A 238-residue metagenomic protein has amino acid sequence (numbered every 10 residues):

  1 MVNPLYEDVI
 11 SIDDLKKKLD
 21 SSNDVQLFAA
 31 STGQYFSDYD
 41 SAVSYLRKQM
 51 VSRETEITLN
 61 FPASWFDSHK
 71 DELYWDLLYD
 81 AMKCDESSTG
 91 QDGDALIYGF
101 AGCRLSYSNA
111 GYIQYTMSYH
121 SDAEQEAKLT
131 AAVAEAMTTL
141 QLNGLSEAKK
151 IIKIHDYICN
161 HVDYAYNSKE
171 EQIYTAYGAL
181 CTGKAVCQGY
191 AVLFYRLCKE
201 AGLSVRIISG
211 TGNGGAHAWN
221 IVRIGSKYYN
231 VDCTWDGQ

Functional and structural regions predicted by a protein language model:
M1-S146: N-terminal accessory/pre-domain segments preceding catalytic cores
S64, H120-S121, N160-Y166, A185-C187 (+3 more regions): Solvent-exposed loop/turn segments at secondary-structure junctions within structured extracellular/periplasmic domains
Y79, H155-C159, Y195: Generic solvent-exposed, charged/amphipathic alpha-helical segments that serve as macromolecular interface scaffolds
A101-C103, Y157, H161, Y190 (+2 more regions): Generic structural signal for bulky hydrophobic/aromatic residues embedded in well-ordered secondary structure
E124-A179: Secondary-structure boundary elements
G178-Q188: Periplasmic OmpA-like peptidoglycan-binding domain that tethers envelope proteins to the cell wall
G189-Q238: Hydrophobic/aromatic-rich core segments of domains that either
